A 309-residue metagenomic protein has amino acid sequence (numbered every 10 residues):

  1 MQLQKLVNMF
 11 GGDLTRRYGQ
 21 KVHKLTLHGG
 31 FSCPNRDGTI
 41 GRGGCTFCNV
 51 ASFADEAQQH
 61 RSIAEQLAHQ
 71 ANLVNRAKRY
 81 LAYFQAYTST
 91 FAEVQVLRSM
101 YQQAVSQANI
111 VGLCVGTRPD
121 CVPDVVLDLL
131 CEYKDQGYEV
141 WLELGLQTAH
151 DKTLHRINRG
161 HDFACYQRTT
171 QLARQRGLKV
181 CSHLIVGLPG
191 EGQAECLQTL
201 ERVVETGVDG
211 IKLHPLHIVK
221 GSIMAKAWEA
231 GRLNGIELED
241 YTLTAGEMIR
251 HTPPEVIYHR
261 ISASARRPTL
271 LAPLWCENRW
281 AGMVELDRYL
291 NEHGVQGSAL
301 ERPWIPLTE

Functional and structural regions predicted by a protein language model:
M1-L81: N-terminal [4Fe-4S]-dependent radical SAM core
Q2-G12, Y18-H23, G210, I218-E309: Auxiliary Fe-S-binding modules of radical SAM enzymes
H23-L27, Y80-Q85, L113-V115, V140-L144 (+3 more regions): Hydrophobic faces of well-ordered beta-strands that scaffold small-molecule active sites in alpha/beta enzyme cores
C45, A104-I110, Q198-K212, A281-G297: Structural recognition of alpha->loop->beta junctions
A51-Q66, Q70, V74-V94, N109-V122 (+2 more regions): Core AdoMet radical
N72-R76, M100-A108, D128-E139, Q171-Q175: Acidic (Asp/Glu)-rich catalytic clusters
V94-Q102, P123-K134, L154-I157, C196: Distinct, well-ordered alpha-helical segments
A164-I223, E239-S262: Conserved C-terminal portion of the radical SAM core fold that forms the substrate/S-adenosylmethionine-binding
